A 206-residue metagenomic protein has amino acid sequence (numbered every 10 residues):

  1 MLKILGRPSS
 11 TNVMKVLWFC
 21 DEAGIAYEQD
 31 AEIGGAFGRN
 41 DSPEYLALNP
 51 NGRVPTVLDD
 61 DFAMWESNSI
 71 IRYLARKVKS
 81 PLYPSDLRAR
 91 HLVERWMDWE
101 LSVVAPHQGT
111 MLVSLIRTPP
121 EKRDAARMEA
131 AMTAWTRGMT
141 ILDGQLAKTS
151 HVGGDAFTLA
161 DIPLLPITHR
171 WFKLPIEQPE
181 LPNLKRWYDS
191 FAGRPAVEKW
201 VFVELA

Functional and structural regions predicted by a protein language model:
M1-E129: GST-like domain detector, emphasizing the conserved glutathione-binding G-site in the N-terminal thioredoxin-like
E28-D30, Y83, G154, P179 (+1 more regions): A local structural micro-motif
A47, P84, L164, G193 (+1 more regions): Phosphate-coordinating loops and pocket residues in cytosolic domains that bind phosphorylated ligands
A75, I167-T168, V201: Active-site-flanking alpha-helical
R88, W96, E100-G193: GST-like fold's C-terminal all-alpha helical module
W200-A206: Terminal-tail/helix-coil boundary detector
